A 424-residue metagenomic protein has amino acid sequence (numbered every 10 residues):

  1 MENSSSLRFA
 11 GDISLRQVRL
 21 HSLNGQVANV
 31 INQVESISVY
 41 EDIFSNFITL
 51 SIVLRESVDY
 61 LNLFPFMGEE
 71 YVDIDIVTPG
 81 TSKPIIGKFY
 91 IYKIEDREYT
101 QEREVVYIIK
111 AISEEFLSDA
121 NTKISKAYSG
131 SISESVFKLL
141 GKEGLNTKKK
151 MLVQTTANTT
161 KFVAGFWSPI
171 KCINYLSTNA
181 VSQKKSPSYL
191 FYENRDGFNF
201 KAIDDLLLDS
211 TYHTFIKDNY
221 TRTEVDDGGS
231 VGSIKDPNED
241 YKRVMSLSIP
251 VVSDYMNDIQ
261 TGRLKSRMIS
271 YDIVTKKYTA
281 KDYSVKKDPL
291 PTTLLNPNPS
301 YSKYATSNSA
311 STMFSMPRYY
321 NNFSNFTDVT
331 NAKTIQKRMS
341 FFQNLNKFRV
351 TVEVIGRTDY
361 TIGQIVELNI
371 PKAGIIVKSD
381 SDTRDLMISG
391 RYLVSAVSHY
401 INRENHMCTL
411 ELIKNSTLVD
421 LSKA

Functional and structural regions predicted by a protein language model:
M1-D12, A111, M151-V153, I173 (+2 more regions): Interface-prone segments of viral and bacterial extracellular assemblies
M1-N121: Assembly/oligomerization scaffold segments
S14-R16, I48-L50, E70, I85-G87 (+7 more regions): Envelope-exposed proteins and targeting segments
V39-P65, T221-A424: An acidic/polar, Gly/Ser/Thr-rich interaction patch typically located in mid-to-C-terminal regions of proteins
L50-V53, A111, A120-K150, A164-Y192 (+2 more regions): Amphipathic, non-transmembrane alpha-helical segments in extracytoplasmic/periplasmic proteins
E56, T78, S113-E115, A202-D204 (+2 more regions): A mature extracytoplasmic/lumenal domain signature
V106, S113-E115, L152-Y255, I269-Y271: Short beta-strand-centered interaction patches in the first periplasmic/extracellular domains of large envelope
A120-I124, T211-T214, L421-A424: Short, charged, solvent-exposed linker or helix-capping segments at domain edges/interfaces that act as flexible hinges
